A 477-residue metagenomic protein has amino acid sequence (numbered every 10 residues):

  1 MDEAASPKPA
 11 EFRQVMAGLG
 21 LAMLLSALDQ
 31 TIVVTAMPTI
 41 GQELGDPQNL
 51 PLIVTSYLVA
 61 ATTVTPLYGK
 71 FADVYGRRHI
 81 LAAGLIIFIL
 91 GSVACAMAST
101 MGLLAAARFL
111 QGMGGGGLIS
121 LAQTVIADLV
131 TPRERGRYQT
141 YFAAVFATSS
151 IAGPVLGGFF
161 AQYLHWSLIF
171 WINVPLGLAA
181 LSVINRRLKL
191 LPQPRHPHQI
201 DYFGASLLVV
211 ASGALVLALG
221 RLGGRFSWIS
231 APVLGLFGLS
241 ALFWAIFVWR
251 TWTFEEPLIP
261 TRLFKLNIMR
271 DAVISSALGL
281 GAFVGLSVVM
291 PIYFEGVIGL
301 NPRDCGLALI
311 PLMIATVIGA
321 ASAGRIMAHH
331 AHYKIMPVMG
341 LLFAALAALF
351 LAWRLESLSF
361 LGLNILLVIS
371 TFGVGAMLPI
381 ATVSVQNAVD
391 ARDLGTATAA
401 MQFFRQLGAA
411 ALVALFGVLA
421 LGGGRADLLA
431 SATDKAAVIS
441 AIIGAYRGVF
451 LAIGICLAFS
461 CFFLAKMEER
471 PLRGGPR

Functional and structural regions predicted by a protein language model:
M1-R186, H330-H332: Transmembrane-helix bundle of Major Facilitator Superfamily
A4-S6, A10, L181-V209, G224-I229 (+4 more regions): Flexible interhelical linker loops that connect adjacent transmembrane helices in multi-pass membrane transporters
F12-L28, V33-T35, Q48, S56 (+5 more regions): 12-transmembrane solute porter fold
A36-I40, V125, L129, F159 (+9 more regions): A residue-level signal for alpha-helical anchor/packing sites in multi-pass solute transporters
P38, P66-K70, T124, G157-G158 (+6 more regions): Small-residue-mediated transmembrane helix hinge/kink sites in multi-pass secondary transporters
A144, T148-L164, G213, L217 (+2 more regions): A gly/Pro-rich, aromatic-decorated transmembrane alpha-helix motif that marks the paired, flexible gating helices
V174-Q193, V209-R221, L239-F254, S460-E468: C-terminal membrane-cytosol helix-exit motif in multi-pass small-molecule transporters
L429-I443: Short, membrane-exposed interhelical loops at transmembrane-helix boundaries
